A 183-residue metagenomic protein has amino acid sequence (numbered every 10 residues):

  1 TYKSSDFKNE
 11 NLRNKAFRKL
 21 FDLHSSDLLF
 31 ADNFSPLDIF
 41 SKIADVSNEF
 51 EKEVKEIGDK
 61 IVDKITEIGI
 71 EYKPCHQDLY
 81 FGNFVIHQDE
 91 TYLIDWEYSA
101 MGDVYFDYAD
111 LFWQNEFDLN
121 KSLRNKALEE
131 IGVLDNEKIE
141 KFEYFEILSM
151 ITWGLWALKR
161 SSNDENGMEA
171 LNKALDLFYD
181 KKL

Functional and structural regions predicted by a protein language model:
T1-F34, D45, K52: ATP-binding pocket architecture of kinase catalytic cores
T1-N9, S25, S41-V46, I151-E165: A glycine-centered beta->alpha junction motif in the catalytic cores of kinase/phosphotransferase enzymes
E10-F17, K121, N125, M168: Non-membrane alpha-helical structural segments and their capping/turn regions in soluble enzymes
S26-Q77, F81-G82, H87: An alpha-helical support segment within catalytic cores of ATP-dependent transferases
K52, E56, V133, L155-L183: ATP/Mg2+ or Mg2+-diphosphate-binding catalytic cores that bind nucleotide phosphates or diphosphates via glycine-rich
G82-A109: Catalytic activation segment of kinase domains across protein kinase-like and atypical kinase folds
Y105-L134, I147-E165: Active-site activation/catalytic loop segments of kinase-like enzymes and analogous catalytic loops in related
N136-E146: All-alpha amphipathic helical-bundle segments outside canonical DNA-binding/catalytic cores that form hydrophobic
